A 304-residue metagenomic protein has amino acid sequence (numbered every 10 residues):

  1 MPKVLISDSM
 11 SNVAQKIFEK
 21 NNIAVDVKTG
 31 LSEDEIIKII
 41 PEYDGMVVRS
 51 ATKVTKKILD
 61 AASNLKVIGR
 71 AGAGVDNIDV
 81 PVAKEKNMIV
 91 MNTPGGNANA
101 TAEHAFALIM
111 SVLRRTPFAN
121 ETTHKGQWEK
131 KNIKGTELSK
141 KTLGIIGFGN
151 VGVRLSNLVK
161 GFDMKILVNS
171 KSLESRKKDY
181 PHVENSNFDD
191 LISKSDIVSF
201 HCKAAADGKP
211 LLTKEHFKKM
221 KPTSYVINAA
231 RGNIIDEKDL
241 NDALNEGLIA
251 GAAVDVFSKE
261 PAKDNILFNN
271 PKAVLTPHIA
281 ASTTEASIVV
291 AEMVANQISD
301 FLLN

Functional and structural regions predicted by a protein language model:
M1-M91, L191-S193, T213-K219: An N-terminal-biased, well-structured beta-alpha scaffold segment characteristic of Rossmann-like dinucleotide-binding
D8, T29-G30, V168-S172, A230: N-terminal Rossmann-fold cofactor-binding loop
I23, M88, V183, K272-V274: Short, conserved active-site loop motifs that form the nucleotide-linked donor/cofactor pocket
D44-G45, V67, I197, Y225 (+2 more regions): Short, Asp-centered acidic motifs that coordinate Mg2+ and/or phosphate in catalytic or ligand-binding sites
A51, A73, D196, H201-A204 (+2 more regions): Short glycine-/small-residue-rich Rossmann-like dinucleotide-binding loops
K86-M88, T93-T142, R154-N157, G161 (+1 more regions): Phosphate-binding beta-alpha-beta segment of Rossmann-like dinucleotide-binding domains, i.e., the NAD(P)
V90-M91, K165, T223-N304: Rossmann-like dinucleotide-binding domain for NAD(H)/NADP(H)
K131-P222: Rossmann-like dinucleotide/phosphate-binding beta-alpha-beta segment
